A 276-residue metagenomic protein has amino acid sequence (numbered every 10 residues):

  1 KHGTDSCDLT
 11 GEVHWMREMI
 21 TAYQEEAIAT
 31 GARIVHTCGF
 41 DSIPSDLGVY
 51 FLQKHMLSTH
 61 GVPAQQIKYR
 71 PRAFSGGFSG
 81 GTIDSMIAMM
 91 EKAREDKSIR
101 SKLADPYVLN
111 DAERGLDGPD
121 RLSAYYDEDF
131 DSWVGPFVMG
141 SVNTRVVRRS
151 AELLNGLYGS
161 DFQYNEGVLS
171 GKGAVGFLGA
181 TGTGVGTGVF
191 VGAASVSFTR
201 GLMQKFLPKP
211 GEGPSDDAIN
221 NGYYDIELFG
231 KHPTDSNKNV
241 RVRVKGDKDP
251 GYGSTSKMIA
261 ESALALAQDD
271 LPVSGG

Functional and structural regions predicted by a protein language model:
T10-A32: Rossmann-fold NAD(P)-binding glycine/threonine-rich loop
V13-W15, G39-D46: Gly/Ser/Thr-rich loops at beta-strand to alpha-helix junctions that form or flank small-molecule/cofactor-binding
R17-I20, D46, S256: Conserved strand-to-helix beginnings and helix N-cap segments that scaffold or border functional pockets
I28-G31, S42-I43, Y50, K54-G276: C-terminal catalytic/substrate-binding lobe primarily of soluble NAD(P)-dependent oxidoreductases
